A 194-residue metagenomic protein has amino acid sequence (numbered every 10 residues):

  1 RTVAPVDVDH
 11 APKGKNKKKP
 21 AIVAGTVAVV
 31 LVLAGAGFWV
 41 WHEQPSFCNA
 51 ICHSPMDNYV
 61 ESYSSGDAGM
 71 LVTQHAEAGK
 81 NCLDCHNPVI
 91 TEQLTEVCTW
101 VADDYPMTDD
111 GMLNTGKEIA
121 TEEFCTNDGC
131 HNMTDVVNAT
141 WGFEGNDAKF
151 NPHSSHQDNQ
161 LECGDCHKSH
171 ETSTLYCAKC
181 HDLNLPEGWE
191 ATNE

Functional and structural regions predicted by a protein language model:
V3-E194: Short sequence/structural segments immediately N-terminal
